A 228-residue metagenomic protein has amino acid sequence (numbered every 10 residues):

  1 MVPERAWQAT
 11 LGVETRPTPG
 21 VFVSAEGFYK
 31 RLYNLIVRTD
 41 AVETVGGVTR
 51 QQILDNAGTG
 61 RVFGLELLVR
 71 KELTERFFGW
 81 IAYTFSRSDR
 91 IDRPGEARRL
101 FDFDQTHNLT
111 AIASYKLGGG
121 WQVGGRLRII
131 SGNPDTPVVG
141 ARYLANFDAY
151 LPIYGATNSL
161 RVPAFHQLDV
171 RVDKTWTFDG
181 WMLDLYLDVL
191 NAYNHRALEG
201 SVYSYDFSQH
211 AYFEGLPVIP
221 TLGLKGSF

Functional and structural regions predicted by a protein language model:
V2-Q52, R61, D184, D188 (+1 more regions): Membrane-embedded beta-barrel scaffold of Gram-negative outer-membrane proteins
P3, T15, K71-E72, Y115 (+3 more regions): Residue-level signature of outer-membrane beta-barrel architecture
R5-A9, R61-F63, R99, Q105-L109 (+3 more regions): Residues that define the transmembrane beta-barrel architecture of outer-membrane proteins
A6-W7, G46-L54, D92-E96, Y150-N158 (+1 more regions): Extracytoplasmic loops and strand-loop junctions of Gram-negative outer membrane beta-barrel proteins
L11, A25-G27, I81, A113 (+4 more regions): Membrane-embedded beta-strand positions of outer-membrane beta-barrel proteins
P19-V23, R76-G79, G120-V123, D179-L183 (+1 more regions): Repeated loop/turn-to-beta-strand initiation elements of outer-membrane beta-barrel proteins
F28-R31, V48-V139: Gram-negative outer-membrane beta-barrel transporters
G120, R128-D148, P163-D169, D173-F228: C-terminal beta-signal and adjacent terminal beta-strands/loops of Gram-negative outer-membrane beta-barrel proteins
